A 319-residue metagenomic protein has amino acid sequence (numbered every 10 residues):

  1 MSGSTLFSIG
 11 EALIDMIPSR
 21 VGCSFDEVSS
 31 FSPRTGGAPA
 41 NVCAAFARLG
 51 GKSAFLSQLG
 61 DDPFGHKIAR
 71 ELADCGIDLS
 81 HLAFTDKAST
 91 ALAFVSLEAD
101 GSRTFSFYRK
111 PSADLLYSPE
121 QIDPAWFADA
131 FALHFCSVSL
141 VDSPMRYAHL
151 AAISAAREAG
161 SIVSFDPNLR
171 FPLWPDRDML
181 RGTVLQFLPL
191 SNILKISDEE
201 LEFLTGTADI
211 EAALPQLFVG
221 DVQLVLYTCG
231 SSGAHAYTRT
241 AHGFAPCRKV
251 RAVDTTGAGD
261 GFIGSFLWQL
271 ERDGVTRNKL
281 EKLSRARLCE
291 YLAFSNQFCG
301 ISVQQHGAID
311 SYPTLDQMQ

Functional and structural regions predicted by a protein language model:
M1-D78: Glycine-rich phosphate/adenosyl-contacting loop at the front of the ribokinase-like
M1-F7, S154, A208-Q319: Conserved phosphate-binding/catalytic region of the ribokinase-like
A44, L92-S96, G233-A236: Short beta-strand scaffold segments in enzyme catalytic cores
K52, I162, I193, Q223-L224: Proline-centered loop/turn at the N-terminus of a beta-strand
K52-F135: Conserved N-terminal subdomain of the carbohydrate kinase-like
A125-W126, Q186-F187, F218: Structural alpha-helical scaffold elements that stabilize or flank donor/cofactor-binding regions in carbohydrate
D129-A130, S191, V222: Short, well-ordered alpha-helix to beta-strand connector turns
V138-P215, S232-G233: Conserved beta-alpha-beta core of the PfkB/ribokinase-like small-molecule kinase fold
